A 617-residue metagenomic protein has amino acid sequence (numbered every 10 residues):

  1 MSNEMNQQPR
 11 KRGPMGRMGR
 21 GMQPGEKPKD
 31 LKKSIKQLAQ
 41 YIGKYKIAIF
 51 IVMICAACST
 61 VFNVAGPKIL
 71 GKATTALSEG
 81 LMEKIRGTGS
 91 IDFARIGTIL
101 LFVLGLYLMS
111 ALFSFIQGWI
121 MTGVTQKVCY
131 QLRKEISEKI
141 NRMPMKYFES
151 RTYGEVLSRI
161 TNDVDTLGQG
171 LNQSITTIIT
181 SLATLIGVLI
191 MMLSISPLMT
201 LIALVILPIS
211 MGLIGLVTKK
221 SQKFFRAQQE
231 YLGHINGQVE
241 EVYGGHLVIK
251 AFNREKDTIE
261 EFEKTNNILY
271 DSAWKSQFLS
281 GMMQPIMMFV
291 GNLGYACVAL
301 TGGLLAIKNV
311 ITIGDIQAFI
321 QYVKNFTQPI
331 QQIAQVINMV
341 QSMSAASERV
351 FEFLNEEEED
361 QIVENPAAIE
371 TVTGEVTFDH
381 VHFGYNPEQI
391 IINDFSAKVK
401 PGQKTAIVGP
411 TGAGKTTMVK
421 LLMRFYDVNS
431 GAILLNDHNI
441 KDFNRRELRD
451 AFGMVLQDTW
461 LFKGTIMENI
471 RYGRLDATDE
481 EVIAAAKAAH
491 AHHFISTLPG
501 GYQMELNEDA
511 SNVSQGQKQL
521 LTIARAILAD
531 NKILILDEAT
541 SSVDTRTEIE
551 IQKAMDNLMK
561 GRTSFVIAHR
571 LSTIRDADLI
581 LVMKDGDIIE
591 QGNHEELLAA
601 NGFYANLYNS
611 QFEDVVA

Functional and structural regions predicted by a protein language model:
G19, K36-A39, I47-K72, I99 (+6 more regions): Alpha-helical segments in transporter systems
P24-L31, I54-C55, F62-S78, M82 (+12 more regions): Juxtamembrane helix-loop junctions of ABC transporter transmembrane domains
L31-K46, V156: A short amphipathic helical element positioned immediately N-terminal to and/or at the very start of a transmembrane
K44, A48-V61, K72, Q173-A227 (+2 more regions): Transmembrane helices of ABC transporter permease
I49-F113, S194-L198, N309-I313: Transmembrane helix-loop-helix hairpins at lipid-water interfaces of multipass membrane proteins, especially the type-1
M145-K146, V164-L171, I175, A183 (+6 more regions): An intracellular "coupling" helix at the cytosolic face of ABC transporter transmembrane type-1 domains
M191-V205, K275-E348, F353-L354: Helix-loop-helix
I362-V363, I369-A617: ABC-type nucleotide-binding domain
